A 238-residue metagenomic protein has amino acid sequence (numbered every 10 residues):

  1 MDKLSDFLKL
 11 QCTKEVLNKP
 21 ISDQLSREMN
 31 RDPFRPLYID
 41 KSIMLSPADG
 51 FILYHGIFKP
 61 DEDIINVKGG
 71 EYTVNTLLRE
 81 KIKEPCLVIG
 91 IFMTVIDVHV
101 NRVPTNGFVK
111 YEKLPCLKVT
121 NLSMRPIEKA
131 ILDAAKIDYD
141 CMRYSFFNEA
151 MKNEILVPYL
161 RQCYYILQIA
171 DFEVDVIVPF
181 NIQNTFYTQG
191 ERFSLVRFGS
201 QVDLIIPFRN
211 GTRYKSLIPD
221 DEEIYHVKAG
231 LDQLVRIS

Functional and structural regions predicted by a protein language model:
M1-S238: Contiguous, well-folded functional domains in the mature portion of proteins
